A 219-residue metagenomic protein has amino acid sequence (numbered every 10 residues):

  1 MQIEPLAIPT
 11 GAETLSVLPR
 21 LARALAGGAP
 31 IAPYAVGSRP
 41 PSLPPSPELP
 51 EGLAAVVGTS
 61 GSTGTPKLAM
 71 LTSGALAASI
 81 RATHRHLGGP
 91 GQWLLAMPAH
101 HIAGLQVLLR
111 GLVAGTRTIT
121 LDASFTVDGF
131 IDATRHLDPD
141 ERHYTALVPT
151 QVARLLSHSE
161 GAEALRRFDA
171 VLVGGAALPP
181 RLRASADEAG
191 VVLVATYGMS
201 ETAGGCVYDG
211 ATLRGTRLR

Functional and structural regions predicted by a protein language model:
Q2-A7, G11-V36, G91-Q92, L109-I119: A short helix-loop-beta submotif of the ANL/AMP-binding
P9-E13, G88, M97-H101: Conserved AMP-binding
A12-T14, L43-G58, G89-Q92: Conserved pre-ATP/AMP-binding loop-to-beta segment of ANL
P30-I31, S73-A78, Q92-R154, V194: AMP-binding/adenylate-forming
L53-H84, G88: Conserved AMP-binding A3 loop
T59-S62, W93, L108, T145 (+3 more regions): Conserved S/T- and glycine-rich ATP-binding loop of Class I adenylate-forming
S157-D209: Gly/Ser/Thr-rich phosphate-binding loop
R217-R219: Conserved beta-loop-beta connector loops within the AMP-binding
